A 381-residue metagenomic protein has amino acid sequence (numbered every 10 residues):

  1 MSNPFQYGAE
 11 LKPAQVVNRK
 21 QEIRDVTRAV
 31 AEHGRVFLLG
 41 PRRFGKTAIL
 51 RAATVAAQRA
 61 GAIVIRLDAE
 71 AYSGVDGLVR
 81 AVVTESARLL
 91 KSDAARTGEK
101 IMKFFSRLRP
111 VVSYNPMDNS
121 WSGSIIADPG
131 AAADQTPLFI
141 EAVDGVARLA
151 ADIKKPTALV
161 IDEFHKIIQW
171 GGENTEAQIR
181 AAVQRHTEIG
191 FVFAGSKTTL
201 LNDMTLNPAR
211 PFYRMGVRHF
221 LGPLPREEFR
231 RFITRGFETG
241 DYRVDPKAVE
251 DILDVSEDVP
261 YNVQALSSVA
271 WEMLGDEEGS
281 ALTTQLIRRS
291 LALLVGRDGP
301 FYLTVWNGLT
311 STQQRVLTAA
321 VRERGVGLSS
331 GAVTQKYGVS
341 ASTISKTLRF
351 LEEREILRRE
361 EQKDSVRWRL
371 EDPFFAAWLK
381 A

Functional and structural regions predicted by a protein language model:
M1-V36, P41, A377: A short, basic N-terminal segment
G34-R35, P41-F44, A48-A158, I189: P-loop NTPase nucleotide-binding core
A151-A158, K166-G171, Q178-A209: Sensor-1/coupling segment of RecA-like P-loop NTPase cores
N202-D254, D276-E277: Helix-loop-helix "sensor" segment of P-loop NTPases
Q264-A341: Winged-helix-like regulatory helical subdomains adjacent to P-loop NTPase cores
Y337-R354: Short amphipathic alpha-helical interaction segments
E352-Q362: A short, conserved structural fragment
V366, P373-A381: Short, amphipathic alpha-helical interaction segments positioned at domain boundaries
